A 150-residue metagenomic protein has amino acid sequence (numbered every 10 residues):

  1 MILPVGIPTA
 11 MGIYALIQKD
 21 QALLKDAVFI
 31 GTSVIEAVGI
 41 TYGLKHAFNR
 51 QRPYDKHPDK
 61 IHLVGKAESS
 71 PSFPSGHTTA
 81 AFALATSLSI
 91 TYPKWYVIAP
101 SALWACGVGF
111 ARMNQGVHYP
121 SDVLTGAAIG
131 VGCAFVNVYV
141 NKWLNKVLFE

Functional and structural regions predicted by a protein language model:
M1-I2, K25-V28, K94-A99: Membrane-penetrating hydrophobic segments
M1-M11: The first (N-terminal) embedded transmembrane alpha-helix
I7-P8, V38, F82: A generic alpha-helix surface/boundary motif
A10-Q18, T86, A111: Residue-level signal for alpha-helical transmembrane segments in multi-pass membrane proteins
L16-L23, N49-Y54, V117-S121, K142-V147: Transmembrane helix-loop junctions in multipass membrane proteins, especially transporters and channels
I17-I40: Interfacial segments of alpha-helical transmembrane regions
A37-P53: Transmembrane alpha-helix/helix-exit interface in multi-pass inner-membrane proteins
D59-E150: Membrane-embedded catalytic cores of phosphoryl/pyrophosphoryl-handling enzymes
